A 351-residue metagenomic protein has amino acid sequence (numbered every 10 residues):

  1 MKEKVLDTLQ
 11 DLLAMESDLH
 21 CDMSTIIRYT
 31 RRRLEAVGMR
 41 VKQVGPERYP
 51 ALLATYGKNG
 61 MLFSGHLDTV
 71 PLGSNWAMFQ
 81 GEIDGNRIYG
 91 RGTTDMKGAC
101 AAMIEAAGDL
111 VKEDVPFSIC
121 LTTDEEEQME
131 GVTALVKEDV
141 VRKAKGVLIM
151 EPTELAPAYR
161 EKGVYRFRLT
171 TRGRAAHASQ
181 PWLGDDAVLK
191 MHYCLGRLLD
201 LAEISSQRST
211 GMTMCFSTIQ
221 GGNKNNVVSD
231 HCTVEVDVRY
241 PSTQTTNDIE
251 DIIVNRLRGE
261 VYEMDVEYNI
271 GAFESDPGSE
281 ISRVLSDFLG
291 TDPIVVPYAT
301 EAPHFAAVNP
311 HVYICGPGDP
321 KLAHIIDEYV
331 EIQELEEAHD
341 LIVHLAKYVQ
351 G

Functional and structural regions predicted by a protein language model:
M1-L72, N86, H231-E235, I249-N255 (+2 more regions): N-terminal helical capping/dimerization or prosegment-like subdomains of hydrolases acting on amide or phosphate bonds
K42-G45, P152, Y159, R166-G351: Metal-dependent amide/peptide-bond hydrolase catalytic core, centered on the "pita-bread" metallohydrolase fold
M61-L121, I326, I332: Active-site metal-coordination/substrate-binding segment of hydrolases, especially metallo-dependent peptidases
L62, I88, K143-I149, R166-R168 (+1 more regions): Short glycine-aspartate micro-motif
D68-D84, K143-A144, Y159-T170: Acidic-glycine-rich active-site phosphate/pyrophosphate-binding loop
M96-R166, S206: Acidic/histidine-rich catalytic neighborhood of metal-dependent amide-processing enzymes
